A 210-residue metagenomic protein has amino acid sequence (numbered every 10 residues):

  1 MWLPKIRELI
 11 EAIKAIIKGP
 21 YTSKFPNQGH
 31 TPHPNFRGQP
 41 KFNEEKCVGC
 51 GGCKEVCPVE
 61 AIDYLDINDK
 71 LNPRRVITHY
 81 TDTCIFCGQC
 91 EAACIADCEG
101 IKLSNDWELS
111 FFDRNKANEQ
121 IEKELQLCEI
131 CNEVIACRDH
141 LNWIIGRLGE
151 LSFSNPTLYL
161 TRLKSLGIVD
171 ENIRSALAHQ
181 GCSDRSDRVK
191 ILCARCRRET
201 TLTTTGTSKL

Functional and structural regions predicted by a protein language model:
M1-N68, N72, T81-T83, Q89-A92 (+1 more regions): Non-ligating segments of multi-cofactor redox enzymes
R75: Phosphate/diphosphate ligand-binding glycine-rich loop within oxidoreductases
